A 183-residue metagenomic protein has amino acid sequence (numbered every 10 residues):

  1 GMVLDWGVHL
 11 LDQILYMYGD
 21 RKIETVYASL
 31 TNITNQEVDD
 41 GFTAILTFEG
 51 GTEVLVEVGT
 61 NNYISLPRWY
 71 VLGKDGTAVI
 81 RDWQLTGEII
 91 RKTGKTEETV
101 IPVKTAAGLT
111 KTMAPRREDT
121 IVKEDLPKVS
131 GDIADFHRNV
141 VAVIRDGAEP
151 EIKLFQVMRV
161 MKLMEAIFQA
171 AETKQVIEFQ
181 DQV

Functional and structural regions predicted by a protein language model:
G1-E53, V58-I64, Y70, W83-Q84 (+1 more regions): Rossmann-like dinucleotide-binding domain that binds NAD(P)(H)
Q13-M17, N139, L163: Amphipathic alpha-helical segments that form well-ordered structural scaffolds and often line/cohere around active
G19-D20, A142-D146, E172: Residues at helix-coil transition
F48, D75-I152, V183: C-terminal glycine/acidic-rich active-site capping loop/insertion
E53, L66, T77, E149 (+1 more regions): Short, mixed charged/polar active-site loops that provide acid/base catalysis or chelate metal/phosphate cofactors
K128, D132-F136, M164-T173: Stable alpha-helical structural segments in soluble proteins, enriched in small hydrophobic residues
Q169-V183: C-terminal capping/lid region of NAD(P)-dependent oxidoreductase domains
